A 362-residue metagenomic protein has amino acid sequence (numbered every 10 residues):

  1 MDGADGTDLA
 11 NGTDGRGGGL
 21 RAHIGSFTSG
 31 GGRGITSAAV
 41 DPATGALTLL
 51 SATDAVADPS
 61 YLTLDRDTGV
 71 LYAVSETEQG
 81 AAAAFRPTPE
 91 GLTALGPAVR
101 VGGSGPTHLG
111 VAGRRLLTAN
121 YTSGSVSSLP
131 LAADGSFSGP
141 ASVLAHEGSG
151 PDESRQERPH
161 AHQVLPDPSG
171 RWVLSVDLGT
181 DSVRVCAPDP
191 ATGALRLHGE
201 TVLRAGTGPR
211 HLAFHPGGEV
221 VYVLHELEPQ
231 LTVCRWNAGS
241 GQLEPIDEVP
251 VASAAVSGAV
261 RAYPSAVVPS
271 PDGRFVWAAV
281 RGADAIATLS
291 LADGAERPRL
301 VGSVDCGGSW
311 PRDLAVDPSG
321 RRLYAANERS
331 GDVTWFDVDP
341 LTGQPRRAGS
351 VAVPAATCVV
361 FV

Functional and structural regions predicted by a protein language model:
G19-L20, D67-G69, R114, S169-R171 (+3 more regions): Short coil/turn segments that connect the beta-strands within blades of beta-propeller domains
I24-S29, A73-T77, T118-Y121, D167-P168 (+5 more regions): Conserved beta-strand positions in repeat-built beta-propeller and related beta-rich domains
G31, D58-S60, G105, H160 (+5 more regions): Beta-rich catalytic cores
A38-G45, F85-G91, L129-S138, C186-A194 (+3 more regions): Short loop/turn segments immediately following beta-strands, especially the blade-tip and inter-blade linker loops
L92-Q163: Asp-box/WD-like beta-propeller blade repeats and closely related beta-sheet repeat scaffolds
R100, A141-Q156, I246-A259, G302-D305 (+1 more regions): Surface-exposed loop and turn segments in beta-propeller and other repeat-based domains that flank or scaffold
V260-A325: Loop/turn-rich, solvent-exposed surfaces of beta-rich toroidal or solenoidal domains
